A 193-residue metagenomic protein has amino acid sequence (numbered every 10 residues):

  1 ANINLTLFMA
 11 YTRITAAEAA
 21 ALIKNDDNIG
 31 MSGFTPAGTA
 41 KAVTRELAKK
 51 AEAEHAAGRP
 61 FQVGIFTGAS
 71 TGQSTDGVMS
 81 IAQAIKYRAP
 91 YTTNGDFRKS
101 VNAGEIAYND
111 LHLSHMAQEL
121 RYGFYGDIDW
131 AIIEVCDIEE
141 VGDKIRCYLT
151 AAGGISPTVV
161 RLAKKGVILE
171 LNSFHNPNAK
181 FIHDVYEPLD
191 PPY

Functional and structural regions predicted by a protein language model:
A1-F8: Short, Lys/Arg-enriched N-terminal segments with co-localized hydrophobic residues within the first ~10-30 amino acids
M9-Y193: Conserved alpha/beta enzyme-core scaffold
